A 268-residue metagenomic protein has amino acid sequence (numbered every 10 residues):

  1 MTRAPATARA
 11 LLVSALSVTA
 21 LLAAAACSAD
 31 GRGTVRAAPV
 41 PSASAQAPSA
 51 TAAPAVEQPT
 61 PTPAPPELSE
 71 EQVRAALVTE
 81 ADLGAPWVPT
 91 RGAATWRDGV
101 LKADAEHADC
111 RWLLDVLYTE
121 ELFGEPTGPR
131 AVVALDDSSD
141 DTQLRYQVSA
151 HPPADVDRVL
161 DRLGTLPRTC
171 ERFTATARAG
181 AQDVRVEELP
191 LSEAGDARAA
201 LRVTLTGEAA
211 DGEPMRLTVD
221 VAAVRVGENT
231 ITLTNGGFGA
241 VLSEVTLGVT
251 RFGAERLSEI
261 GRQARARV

Functional and structural regions predicted by a protein language model:
M1-A25: Sec-dependent bacterial lipoprotein signal peptides
L21-A75, R262-V268: N-terminal low-complexity, Pro/Thr-rich disordered segments that flank secretion/membrane-targeting signals
T62-A81, A85-L101: N-terminal leader/capping segments at the start of a protein or of a new domain
E67-S69, L144-H151, G236-S243: Second-shell loop/turn segments in exported
S69, V73, T79, V159-R162 (+3 more regions): Stable alpha-helical elements in mature extracytoplasmic
V78, D82, V88, P152-A154 (+2 more regions): Sec-exported extracytoplasmic/periplasmic mature domains
P89-E213: A small/polar (G/S/T-enriched), proline-flanked helix-loop surface module common in exported/cell-envelope proteins
E187-R251, R256: A short, solvent-exposed beta-edge/loop patch
